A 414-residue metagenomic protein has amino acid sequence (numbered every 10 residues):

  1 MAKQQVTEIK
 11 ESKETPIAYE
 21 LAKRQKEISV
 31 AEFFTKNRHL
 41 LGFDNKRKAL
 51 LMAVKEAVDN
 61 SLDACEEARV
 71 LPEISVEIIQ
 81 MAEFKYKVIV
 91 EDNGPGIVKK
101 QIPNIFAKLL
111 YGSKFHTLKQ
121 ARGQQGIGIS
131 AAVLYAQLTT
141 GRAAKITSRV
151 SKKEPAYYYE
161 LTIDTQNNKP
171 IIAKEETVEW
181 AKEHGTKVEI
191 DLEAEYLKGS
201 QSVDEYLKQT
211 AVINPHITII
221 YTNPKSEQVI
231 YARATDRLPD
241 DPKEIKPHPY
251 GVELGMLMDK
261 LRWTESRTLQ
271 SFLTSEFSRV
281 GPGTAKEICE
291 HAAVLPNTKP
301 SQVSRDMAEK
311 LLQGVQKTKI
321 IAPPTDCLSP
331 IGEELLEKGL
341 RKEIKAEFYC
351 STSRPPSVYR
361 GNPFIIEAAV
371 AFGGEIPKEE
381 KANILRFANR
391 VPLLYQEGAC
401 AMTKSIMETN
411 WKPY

Functional and structural regions predicted by a protein language model:
M1-Y19: Acidic, low-complexity intrinsically disordered tails
E14-L21, F33-N45, V88-I89, Y111-A121 (+9 more regions): Short hinge/gating elements
I17-A18, Y86-K87, G112-G251, S301-L311 (+1 more regions): GHKL-type ATPase core
R47-V76, G128-Y135: Conserved ATP-binding N-box helix of the HATPase_c
I79-V88: Short beta-strand-loop-beta element adjacent to the nucleotide/active-site pocket used for signaling
D92: Acidic ATP/Mg2+-coordinating residue in the GHKL
G96-N104, A132: Short helix N-cap motif at coil->helix boundaries in the Bergerat
T147-S151, Y158-Q166, T222-E265, P282 (+3 more regions): GHKL/Bergerat-fold ATPase module in large chromosome/replication-associated machines
